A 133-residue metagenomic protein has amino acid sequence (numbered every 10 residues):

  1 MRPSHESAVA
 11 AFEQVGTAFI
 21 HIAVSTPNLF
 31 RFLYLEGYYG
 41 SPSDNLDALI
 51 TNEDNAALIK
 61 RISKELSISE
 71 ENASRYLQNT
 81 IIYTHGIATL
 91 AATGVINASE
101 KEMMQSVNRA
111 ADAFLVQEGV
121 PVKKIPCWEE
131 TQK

Functional and structural regions predicted by a protein language model:
M1-N28, E70, T80: Hydrophobic alpha-helical connector segments
R2-V9, S41, I96-E100: Short, surface-exposed loop/turn segments at secondary-structure junctions
E6-A8, D47, P126: A generic structural signal for short
I20-V24, I59-S63, H85-A92, L115: Short amphipathic alpha-helical interface segments enriched in basic and hydrophobic/aromatic residues, used as
V24-P42, T89-N97: Amphipathic alpha-helical segments used for helix-helix packing
P42-S67, S74-Q78, Q105-G119: Amphipathic alpha-helical packing segments from all-alpha helical-bundle domains
E71-T93, Q105-A113, C127, T131-K133: Hydrophobic alpha-helical segments that form the core of small-molecule binding pockets and/or dimer interfaces
